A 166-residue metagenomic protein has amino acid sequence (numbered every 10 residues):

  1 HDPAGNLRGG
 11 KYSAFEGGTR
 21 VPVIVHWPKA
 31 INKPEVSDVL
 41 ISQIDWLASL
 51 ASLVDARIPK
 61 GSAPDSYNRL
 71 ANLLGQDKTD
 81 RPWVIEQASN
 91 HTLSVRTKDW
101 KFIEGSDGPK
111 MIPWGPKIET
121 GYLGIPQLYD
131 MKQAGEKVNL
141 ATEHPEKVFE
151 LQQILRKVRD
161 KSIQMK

Functional and structural regions predicted by a protein language model:
H1-E16, I31-E35, V39, I44-K132 (+1 more regions): C-terminal cap/loop subdomain of S1 sulfatases and analogous C-terminal strand-loop tails that border
R20-V21: Catalytic cores of eukaryotic secretory-pathway lumenal/extracellular enzymes that build and remodel glycoconjugates
I24-H26: Short beta-strand-to-turn element immediately C-terminal to the catalytic PLP-Schiff-base lysine in fold type I
S52, G75, E143, I154-K157: Residues within well-ordered alpha-helical secondary structure of globular protein domains
D80, E146-F149, Q153-K166: Low-complexity, Gly/Pro
G135-V138, T142, E146, K157: Surface-exposed, polar/charged faces of alpha-helical domains in mature secreted/periplasmic/lumenal proteins
